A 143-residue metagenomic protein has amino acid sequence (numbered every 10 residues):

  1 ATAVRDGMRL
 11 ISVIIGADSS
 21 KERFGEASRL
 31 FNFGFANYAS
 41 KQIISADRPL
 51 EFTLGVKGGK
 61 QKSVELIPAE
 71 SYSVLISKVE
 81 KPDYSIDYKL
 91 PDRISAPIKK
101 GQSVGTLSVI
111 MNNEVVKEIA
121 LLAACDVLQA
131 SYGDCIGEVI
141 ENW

Functional and structural regions predicted by a protein language model:
A1-W143: Domain-terminus/edge residues, biased toward the C-terminal soluble/receptor-binding domains of extracytoplasmic
